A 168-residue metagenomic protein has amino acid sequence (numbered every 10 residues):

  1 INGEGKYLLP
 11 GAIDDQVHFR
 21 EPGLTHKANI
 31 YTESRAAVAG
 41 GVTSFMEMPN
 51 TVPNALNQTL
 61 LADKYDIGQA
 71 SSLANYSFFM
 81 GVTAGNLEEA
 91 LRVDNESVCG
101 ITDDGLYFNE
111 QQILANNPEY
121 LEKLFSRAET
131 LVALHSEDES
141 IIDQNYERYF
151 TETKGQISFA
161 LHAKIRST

Functional and structural regions predicted by a protein language model:
I1-E4, S34, A90-L91, P118-L134: Short amphipathic alpha-helices and their capping/turn segments at secondary-structure boundaries
E4-S71: Metal-associated gating/positioning segment near the N- to mid-region
D15-A28, T51, A74-N86, A160-T168: Active-site mouth loops of central-metabolism enzymes
T32-A55, Q69-T83, E96-Q111, E129-A133 (+1 more regions): Divalent metal-dependent hydrolysis catalytic cores, especially in the metallo-beta-lactamase
G40-V42, D66-L73, E139-T168: Active-site gating loops and adjacent loop-to-helix segments of metal-dependent hydrolytic enzymes
N54-D63, N109-L124: Active-site-adjacent beta->alpha loops and helix N-cap segments on the catalytic face of soluble alpha/beta enzymes
N57-L61, N86-D94, I142-Y149: Distinct, well-ordered alpha-helical segments
A62-D66, D94-E96, Y120, R148-T153: Short, hinge-like loop/turn segments at secondary-structure boundaries
